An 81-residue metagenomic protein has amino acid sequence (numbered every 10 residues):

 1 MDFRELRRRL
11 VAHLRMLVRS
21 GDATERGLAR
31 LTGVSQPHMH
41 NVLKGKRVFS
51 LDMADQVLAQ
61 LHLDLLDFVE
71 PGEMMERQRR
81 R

Functional and structural regions predicted by a protein language model:
M1, A59, V69-R81: Short, charged recognition helix plus adjacent turn of helix-turn-helix-like nucleic-acid-binding domains
M1-A23: A short, Lys/Arg-rich alpha-helix, primarily the initiator
R15, R26, R30, D55: Residues within the helices of the helix-turn-helix
S20-N41: Short alpha-helical DNA-recognition segment
V34-P37, L51, L63: Short linear motifs centered on Gly/Pro in flexible linkers and helix caps
S35, K46, G72-M75: The DNA-recognition helices of helix-turn-helix-type DNA-binding domains
K46-A59: Short, basic-rich loop-to-helix N-cap that marks the start of a DNA-contacting helix
